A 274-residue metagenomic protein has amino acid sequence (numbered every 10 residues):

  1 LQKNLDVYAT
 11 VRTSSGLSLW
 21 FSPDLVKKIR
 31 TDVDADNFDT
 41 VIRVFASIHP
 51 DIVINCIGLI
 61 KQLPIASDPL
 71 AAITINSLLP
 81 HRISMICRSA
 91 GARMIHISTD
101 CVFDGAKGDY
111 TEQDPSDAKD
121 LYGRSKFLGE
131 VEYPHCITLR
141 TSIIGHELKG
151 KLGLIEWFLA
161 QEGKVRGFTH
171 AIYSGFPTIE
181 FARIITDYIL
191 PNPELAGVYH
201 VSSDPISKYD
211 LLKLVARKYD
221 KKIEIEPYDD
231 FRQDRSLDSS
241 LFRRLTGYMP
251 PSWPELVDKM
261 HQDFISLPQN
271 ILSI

Functional and structural regions predicted by a protein language model:
A9-L19, V33-A35, G58: N-terminal Rossmann-fold cofactor-binding loop
T10, C56-I57, M94-D100, L139-T141: SDR active-site strand-loop-helix element
D32-I75: NAD(P)H-binding glycine-rich loop region in Rossmannoid oxidoreductase-like domains and their noncatalytic homologs
D36, S67, A71-R82, S116 (+2 more regions): Glycine-rich NAD(P)-binding loop of the Rossmann-fold in SDR/ketoreductase-type enzymes
L78-D117: Conserved Rossmann-fold NAD(P)-dependent oxidoreductase catalytic core, especially the SDR/UDP-sugar
K119, V131-G175, I179-E180, D187: NAD(P)-dependent short-chain dehydrogenase/reductase
A182-D187, P191-S240, P268-L272: Mid/C-terminal beta-alpha module of Rossmann-like enzyme folds, strongest in SDR-family dehydrogenases/epimerases
W253-I274: Amphipathic terminal alpha-helices
